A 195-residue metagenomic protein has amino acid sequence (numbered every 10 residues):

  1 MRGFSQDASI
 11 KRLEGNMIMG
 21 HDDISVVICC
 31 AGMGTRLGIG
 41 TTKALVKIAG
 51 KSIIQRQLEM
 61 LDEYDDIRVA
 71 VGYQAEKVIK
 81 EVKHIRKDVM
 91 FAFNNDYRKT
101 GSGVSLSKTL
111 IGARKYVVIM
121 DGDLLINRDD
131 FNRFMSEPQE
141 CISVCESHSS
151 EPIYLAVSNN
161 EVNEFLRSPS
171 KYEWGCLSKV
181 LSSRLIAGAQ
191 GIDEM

Functional and structural regions predicted by a protein language model:
I18-E76: N-terminal glycine-rich phosphate-binding loop and ensuing alpha1 helix
L37, V78-V82, G188: Hydrophobic packing residues within well-ordered alpha-helices of enzyme cores
K80, R86-S158: Conserved beta-loop-beta/alpha segment of the NTase-like Rossmann-fold superfamily that binds/positions NTPs
N127-M195: Conserved core of the sugar-phosphate nucleotidyltransferase
